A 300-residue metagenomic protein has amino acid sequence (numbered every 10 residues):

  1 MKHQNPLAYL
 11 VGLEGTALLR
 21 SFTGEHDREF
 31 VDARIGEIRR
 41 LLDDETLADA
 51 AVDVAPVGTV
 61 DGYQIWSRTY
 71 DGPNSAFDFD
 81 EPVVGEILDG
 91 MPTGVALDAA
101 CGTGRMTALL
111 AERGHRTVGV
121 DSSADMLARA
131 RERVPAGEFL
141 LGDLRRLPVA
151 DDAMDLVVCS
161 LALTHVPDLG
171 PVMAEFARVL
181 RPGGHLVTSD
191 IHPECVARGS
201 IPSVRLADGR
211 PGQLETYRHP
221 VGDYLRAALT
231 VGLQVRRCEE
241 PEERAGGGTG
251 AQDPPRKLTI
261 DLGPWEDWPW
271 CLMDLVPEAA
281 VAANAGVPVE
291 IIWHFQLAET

Functional and structural regions predicted by a protein language model:
K2-M91, R105-M106, R129, T249: Conserved class I S-adenosyl-L-methionine
V95-A99, T103-R146: Class I SAM-dependent methyltransferase SAM/SAH-binding core
R145-L156: A short acidic, Gly/Pro-enriched loop at the edge of an enzyme's catalytic core that lines a small-molecule cofactor
L156-L169: A short SAM/SAH-binding and catalytic strip from SAM-dependent methyltransferases
G170-P182: A short glycine-rich, Lys/Arg-flanked "PGG" loop and its adjoining helix->strand segment in the class I
H185-R210, E215: Conserved class I S-adenosyl-L-methionine
T216-C238: Short alpha-helix
R237-T300: A C-terminal cap/extension of S-adenosyl-L-methionine-dependent methyltransferases that defines the acceptor-substrate
